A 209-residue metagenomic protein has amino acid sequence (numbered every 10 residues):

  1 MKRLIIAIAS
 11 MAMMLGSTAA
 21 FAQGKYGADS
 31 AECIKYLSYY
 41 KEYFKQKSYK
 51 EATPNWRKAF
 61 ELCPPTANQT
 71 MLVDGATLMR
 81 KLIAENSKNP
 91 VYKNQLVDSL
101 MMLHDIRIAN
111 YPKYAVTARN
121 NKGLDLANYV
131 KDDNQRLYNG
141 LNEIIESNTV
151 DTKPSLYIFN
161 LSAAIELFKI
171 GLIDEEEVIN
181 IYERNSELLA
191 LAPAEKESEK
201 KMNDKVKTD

Functional and structural regions predicted by a protein language model:
M1-D29, A76: Bacterial Sec-dependent N-terminal signal peptides
Q23-D209: Preference for long, solvent-exposed alpha-helical segments and helix-linker "stalks"
